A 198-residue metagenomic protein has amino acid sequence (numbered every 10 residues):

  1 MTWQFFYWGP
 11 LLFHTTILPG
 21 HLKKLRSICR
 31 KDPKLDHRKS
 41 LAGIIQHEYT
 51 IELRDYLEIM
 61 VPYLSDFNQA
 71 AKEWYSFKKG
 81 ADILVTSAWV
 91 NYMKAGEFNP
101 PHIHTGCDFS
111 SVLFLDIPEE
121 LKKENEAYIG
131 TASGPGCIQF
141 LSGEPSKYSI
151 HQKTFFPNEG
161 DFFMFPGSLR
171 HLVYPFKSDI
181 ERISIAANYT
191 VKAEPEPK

Functional and structural regions predicted by a protein language model:
M1-D82, W89, G96-N99: Non-heme Fe(II)/2-oxoglutarate
F6-W8, K78-I83, H104, T131-S133 (+1 more regions): A generic structural signal for short, non-catalytic loop/turn and secondary-structure boundary residues
S87-M164, E181, V191, P195: Catalytic core of non-heme Fe(II) oxygenases with the double-stranded beta-helix
E97-F98, S168-L172: Histidine-centered metal-chelating micro-motifs
R170, Y174-S184: Ligand-binding loop in jelly-roll beta-barrel domains
K198: PLP-dependent enzyme catalytic core of the Aspartate aminotransferase-like
